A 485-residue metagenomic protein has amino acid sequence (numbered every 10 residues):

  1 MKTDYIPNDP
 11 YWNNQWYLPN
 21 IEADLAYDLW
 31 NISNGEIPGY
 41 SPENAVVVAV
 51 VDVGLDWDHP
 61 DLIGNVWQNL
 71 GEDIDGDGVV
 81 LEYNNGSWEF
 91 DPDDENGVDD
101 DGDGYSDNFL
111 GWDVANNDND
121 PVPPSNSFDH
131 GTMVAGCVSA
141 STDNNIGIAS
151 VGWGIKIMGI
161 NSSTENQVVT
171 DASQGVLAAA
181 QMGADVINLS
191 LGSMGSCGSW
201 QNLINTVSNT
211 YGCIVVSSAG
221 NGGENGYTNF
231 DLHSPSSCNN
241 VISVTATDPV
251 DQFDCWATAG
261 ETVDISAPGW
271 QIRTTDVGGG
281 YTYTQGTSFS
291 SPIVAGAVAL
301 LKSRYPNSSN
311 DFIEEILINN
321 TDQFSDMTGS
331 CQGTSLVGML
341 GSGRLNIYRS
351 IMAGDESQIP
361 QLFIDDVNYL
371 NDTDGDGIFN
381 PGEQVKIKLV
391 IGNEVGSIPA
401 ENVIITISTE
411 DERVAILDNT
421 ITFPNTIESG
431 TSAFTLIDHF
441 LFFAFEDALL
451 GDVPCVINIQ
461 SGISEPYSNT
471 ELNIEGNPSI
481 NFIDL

Functional and structural regions predicted by a protein language model:
T3-Y11, D355-Y369, F379, N469-L485: Boundary/junction segments of secreted and surface-exposed precursor proteins
L25-V169, S196, S237-V241, V250-Q252 (+2 more regions): Subtilisin-like serine protease catalytic core
D58, S397-N402: Short acidic/proline- and small/hydrophobic-mixed sequence motifs that coincide with surface turns and coil-to-beta
A149, G159, D171-L191, C197-L203 (+4 more regions): C-terminal subdomain of the subtilisin-like protease fold in secreted/lumenal serine endopeptidases
H233-S303, N307, L345: Extracellular S/T/G-rich loop segment that most often corresponds to the catalytic His/Ser-adjacent loop
G382-S397: Short beta-strand elements of extracellular/lumenal beta-sandwich folds
A415-D447: Intrinsically disordered, low-complexity Pro/Gly/Ser/Thr-rich segments with frequent PxxP/GP/PP motifs and embedded
F440-S479: Terminal connector regions
